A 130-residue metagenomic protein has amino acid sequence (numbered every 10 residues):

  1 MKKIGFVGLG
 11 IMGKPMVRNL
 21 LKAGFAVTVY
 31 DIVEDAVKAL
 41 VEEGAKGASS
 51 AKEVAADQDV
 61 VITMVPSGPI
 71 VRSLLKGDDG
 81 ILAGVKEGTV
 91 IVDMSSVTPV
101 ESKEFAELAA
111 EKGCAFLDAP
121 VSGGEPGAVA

Functional and structural regions predicted by a protein language model:
M1-A56, V60-T63, T89, M94 (+1 more regions): NAD(P)+-binding Rossmann beta1-loop-alpha1 motif at the extreme N-terminus of oxidoreductases
I4, L9, V65, V97-A130: Rossmann-fold dinucleotide-binding core
R18, K22, K76, E107: Short, well-ordered alpha-helices that flank and scaffold nucleotide-derived cofactor binding pockets
A39-L40, S73, E104: Short alpha-helix adjacent to the SAM-binding motif of class I
E53-V54, V71, I81: Short alpha-helical segment
V65-G77: Glycine/threonine-rich flexible loop motifs
L82-V100: ADP-ribose/adenylate-binding Rossmann-like module
